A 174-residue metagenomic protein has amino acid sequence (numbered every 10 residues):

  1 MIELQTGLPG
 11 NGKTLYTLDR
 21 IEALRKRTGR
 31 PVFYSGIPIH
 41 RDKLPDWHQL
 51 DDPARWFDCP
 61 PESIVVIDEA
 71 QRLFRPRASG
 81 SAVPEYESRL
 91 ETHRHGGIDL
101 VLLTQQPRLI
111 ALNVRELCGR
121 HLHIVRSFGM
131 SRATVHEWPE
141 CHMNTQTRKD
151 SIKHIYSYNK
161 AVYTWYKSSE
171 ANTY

Functional and structural regions predicted by a protein language model:
M1-N172: Cytosolic/nucleoplasmic/matrix-facing N-terminal domains/tails of membrane-anchored or organelle-targeted proteins
